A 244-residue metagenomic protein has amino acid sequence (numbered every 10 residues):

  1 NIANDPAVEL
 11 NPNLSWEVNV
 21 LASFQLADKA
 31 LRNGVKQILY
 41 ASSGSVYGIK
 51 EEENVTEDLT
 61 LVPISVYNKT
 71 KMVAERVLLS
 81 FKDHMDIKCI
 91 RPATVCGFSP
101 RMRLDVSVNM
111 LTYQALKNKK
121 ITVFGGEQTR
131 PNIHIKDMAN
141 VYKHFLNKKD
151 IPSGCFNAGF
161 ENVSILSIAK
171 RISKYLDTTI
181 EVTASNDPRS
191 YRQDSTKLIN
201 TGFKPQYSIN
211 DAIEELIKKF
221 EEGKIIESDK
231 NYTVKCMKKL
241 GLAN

Functional and structural regions predicted by a protein language model:
N1-V18: NAD(P)H-binding glycine-rich loop region in Rossmannoid oxidoreductase-like domains and their noncatalytic homologs
I2, I38-G44, I90-P92: SDR active-site strand-loop-helix element
V8, I87-R101, M110-I133: A conserved pocket-lining segment of Rossmann-fold NAD(P)-dependent short-chain dehydrogenase/reductase
L14-W16, V20, E53, L59 (+3 more regions): Short-chain dehydrogenase/reductase
F24-V66: Conserved Rossmann-fold NAD(P)-dependent oxidoreductase catalytic core, especially the SDR/UDP-sugar
I49, V62-R91, L116: Active-site Tyr-X1-5-Lys
N118-K119, V123-N244: C-terminal substrate-binding subdomain of Rossmann-fold SDR/epimerase-dehydratase oxidoreductases
